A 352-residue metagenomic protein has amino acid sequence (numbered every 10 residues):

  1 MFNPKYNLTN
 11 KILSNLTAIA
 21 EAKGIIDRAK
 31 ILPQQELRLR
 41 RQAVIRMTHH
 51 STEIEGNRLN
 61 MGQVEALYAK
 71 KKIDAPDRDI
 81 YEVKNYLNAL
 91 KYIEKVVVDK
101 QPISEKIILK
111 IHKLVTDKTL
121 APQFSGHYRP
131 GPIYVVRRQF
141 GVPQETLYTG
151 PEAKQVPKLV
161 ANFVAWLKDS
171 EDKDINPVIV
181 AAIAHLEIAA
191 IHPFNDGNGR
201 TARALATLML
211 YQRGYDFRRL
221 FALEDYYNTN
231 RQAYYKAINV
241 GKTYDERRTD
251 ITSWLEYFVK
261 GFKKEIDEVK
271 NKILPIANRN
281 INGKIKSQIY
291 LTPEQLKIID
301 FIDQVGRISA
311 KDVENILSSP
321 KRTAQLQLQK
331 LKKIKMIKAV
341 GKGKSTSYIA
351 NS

Functional and structural regions predicted by a protein language model:
M1-S352: FIC/Doc superfamily catalytic core
